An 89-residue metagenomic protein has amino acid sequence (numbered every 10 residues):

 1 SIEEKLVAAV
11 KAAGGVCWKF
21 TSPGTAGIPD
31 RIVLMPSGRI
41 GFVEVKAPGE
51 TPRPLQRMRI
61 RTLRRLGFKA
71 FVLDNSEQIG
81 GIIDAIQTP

Functional and structural regions predicted by a protein language model:
S1-P89: Catalytic phosphate/metal-binding cores of nucleic-acid and nucleotide-processing enzymes, i.e., regions that mediate
